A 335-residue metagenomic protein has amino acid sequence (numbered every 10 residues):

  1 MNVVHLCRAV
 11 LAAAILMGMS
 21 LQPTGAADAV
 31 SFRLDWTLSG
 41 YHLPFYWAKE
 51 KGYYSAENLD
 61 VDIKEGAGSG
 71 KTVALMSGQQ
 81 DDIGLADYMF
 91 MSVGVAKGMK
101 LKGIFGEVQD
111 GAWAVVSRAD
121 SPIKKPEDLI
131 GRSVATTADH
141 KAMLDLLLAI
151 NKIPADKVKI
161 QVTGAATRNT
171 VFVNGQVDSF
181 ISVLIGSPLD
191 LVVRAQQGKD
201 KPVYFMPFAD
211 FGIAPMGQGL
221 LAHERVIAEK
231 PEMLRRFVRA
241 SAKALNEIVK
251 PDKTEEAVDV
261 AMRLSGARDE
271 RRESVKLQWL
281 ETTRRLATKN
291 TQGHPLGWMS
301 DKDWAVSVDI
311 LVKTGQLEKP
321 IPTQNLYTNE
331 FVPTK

Functional and structural regions predicted by a protein language model:
M1-H5: N-terminal secretory signal peptides that target proteins for export/translocation
R8-S20: Bacterial N-terminal signal peptides
L21-A26: Sec/Tat signal peptide C-region and signal peptidase I cleavage site
D28-N174, D178-I185, P202-A214: Short, glycine-/small- and polar/acidic-enriched structural segments that line small-molecule recognition paths
M89, S121, T167-T170, Q176-A267: Pocket-lining segment of extracytoplasmic ligand-binding domains
A155-K159, D200-V203, S265-E281, E318-N325: Short, surface-exposed acidic
A228-T314: Secondary-structure end/capping motifs
D301-K335: Conserved C-terminal helix/tail region of periplasmic/extracytoplasmic solute-binding proteins
